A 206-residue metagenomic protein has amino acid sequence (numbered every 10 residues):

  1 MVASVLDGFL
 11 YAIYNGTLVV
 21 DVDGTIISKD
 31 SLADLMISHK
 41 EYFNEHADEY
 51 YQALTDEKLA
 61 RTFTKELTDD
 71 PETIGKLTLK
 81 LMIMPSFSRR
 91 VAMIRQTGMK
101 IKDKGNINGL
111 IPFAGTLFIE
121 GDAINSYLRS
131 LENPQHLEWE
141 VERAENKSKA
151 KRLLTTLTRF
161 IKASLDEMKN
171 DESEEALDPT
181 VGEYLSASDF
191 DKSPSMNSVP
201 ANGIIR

Functional and structural regions predicted by a protein language model:
M1-R206: Bergerat-fold GHKL/Histidine-kinase-like ATPase
